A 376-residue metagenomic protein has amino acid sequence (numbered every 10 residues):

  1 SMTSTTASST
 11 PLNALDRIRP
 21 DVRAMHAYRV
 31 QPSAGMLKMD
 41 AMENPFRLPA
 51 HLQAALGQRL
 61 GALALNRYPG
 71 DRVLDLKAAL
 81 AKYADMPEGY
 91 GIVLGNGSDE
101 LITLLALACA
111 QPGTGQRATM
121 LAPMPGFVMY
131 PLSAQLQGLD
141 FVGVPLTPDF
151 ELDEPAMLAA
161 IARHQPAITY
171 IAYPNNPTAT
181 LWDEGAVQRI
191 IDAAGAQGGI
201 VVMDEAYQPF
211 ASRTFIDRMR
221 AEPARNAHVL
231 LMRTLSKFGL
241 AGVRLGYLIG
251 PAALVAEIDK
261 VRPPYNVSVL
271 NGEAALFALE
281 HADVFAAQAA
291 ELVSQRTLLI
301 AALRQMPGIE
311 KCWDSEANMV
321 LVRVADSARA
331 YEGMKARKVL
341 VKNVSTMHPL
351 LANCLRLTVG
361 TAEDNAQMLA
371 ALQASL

Functional and structural regions predicted by a protein language model:
T3-S4, A336-R337, T346-L376: PLP-dependent enzyme catalytic core of the Aspartate aminotransferase-like
T10-E100, L104: N-terminal small-domain helix-loop-helix segment of the aminotransferase-like
A34, W313-M319, L350-A352: Short Gly/Ser/Thr- and Asp/Glu-enriched loop/turn motifs at secondary-structure junctions
M39, T169, D204-A206, M232 (+3 more regions): Structural scaffold positions in well-ordered secondary structure
P49, H228-Q305, K311-C312: PLP-dependent aminotransferase class I/II
A64-G195, V202, Y207-N226: Conserved core of the PLP fold type I
I249, L321-R323, T358-G360: Short hydrophobic/aromatic beta-strand micro-patches that form the beta-sheet surface supporting nucleotide- or nucleic
L292-V293, Q305-K338: Conserved PLP-binding catalytic core of the aspartate aminotransferase-like
